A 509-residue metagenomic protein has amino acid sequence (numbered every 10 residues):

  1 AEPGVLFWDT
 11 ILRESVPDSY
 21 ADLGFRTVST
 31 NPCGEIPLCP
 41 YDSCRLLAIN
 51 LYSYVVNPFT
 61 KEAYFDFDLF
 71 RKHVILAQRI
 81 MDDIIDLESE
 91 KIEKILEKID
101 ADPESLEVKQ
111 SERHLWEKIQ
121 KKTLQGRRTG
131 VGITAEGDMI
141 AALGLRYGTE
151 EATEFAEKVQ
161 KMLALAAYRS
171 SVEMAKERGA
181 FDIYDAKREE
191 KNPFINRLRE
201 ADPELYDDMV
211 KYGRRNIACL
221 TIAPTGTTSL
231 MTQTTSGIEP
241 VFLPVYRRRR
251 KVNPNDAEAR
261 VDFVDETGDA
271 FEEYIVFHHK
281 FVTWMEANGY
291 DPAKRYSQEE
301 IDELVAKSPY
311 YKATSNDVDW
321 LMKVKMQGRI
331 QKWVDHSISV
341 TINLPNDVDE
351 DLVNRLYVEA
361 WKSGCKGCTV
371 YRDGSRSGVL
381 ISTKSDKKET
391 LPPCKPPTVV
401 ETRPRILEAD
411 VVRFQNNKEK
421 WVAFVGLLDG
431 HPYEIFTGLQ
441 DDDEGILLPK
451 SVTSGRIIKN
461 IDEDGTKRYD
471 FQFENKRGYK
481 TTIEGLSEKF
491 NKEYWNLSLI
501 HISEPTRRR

Functional and structural regions predicted by a protein language model:
E2-H73, A77, D86-D100, L115-K122 (+4 more regions): Active-site cavity-forming subdomains of large catalytic enzyme subunits
T27-V28, C33-I36, I49, L87-E93 (+5 more regions): Catalytic alpha/beta core of large soluble enzyme barrels
V28, Y41-C44, F65-R79, L124-R127 (+9 more regions): Conserved active-site and cofactor/substrate-binding residues in soluble primary-metabolism enzymes
L47-A48, R127-A142, T227-L230: Contiguous, well-ordered alpha-helical segments that form the cores/surfaces of helical PPI scaffolds
L51-L69, I92-K98, H114-L124, A141 (+5 more regions): Glycine- and acidic
H73-Q120, L124, R146-T225, Q233 (+2 more regions): Internal maturation/activation junctions in enzymes
Y206-D208, T383-L427: Short, Gly/Pro- and small/polar-rich lid/capping loops
E504-R509: Short "domain-exit" segments at the C-terminal end of structured domains
